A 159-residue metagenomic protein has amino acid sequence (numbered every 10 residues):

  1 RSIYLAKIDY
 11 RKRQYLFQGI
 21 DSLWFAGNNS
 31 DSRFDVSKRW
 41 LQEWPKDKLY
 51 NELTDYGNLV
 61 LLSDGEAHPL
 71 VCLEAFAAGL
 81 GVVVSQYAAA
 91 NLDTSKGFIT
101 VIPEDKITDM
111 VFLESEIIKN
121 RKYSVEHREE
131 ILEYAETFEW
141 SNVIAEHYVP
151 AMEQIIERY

Functional and structural regions predicted by a protein language model:
R1-K46: Conserved catalytic-core segment of nucleotide-activated headgroup transferases in glycan assembly
Y50, L73-A77, N91-L92: Short alpha-helical segment that forms part of, or immediately flanks, the ligand-binding pocket in carbohydrate-active
Y50-Y56: Short alpha-helical donor nucleotide-sugar binding micro-motif in glycosyltransferases
G57, G79: A short alpha->beta transition loop at the rim of the catalytic pocket in nucleotide-sugar-dependent
D64: Aromatic "clamp/platform" in nucleotide-sugar-dependent glycosyltransferases that forms part of the donor/acceptor
G81-S85, N91: Short hydrophobic beta-strand element within catalytic cores of glycosyltransferases and related nucleotide-activated
N91-I117: Change "using UDP/GDP/dTDP sugars" to "using nucleotide sugars
D105, I118-Y159: A charged, aromatic-enriched C-terminal amphipathic alpha-helix characteristic of glycosyltransferases across folds
